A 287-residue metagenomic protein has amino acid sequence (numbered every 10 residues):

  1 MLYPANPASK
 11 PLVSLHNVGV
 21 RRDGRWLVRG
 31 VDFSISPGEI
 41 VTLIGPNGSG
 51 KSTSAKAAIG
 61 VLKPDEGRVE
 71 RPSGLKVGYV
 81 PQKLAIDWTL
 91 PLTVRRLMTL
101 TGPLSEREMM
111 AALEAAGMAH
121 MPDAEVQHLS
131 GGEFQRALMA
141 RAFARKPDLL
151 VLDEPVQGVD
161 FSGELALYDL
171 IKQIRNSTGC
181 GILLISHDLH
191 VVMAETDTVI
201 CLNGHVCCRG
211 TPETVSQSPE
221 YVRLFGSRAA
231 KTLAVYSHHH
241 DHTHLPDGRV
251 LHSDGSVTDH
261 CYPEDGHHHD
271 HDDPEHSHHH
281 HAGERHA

Functional and structural regions predicted by a protein language model:
E106-P122: Conserved ABC ATPase "signature" region
E125-L129, E133: Conserved ABC ATPase signature
K146: Conserved catalytic motifs of ABC-family nucleotide-binding domains
L150-E154: Catalytic Walker B motif of ABC-type/P-loop ATPase nucleotide-binding domains
S186-H187: H-loop/switch region of ABC-family ATPase nucleotide-binding domains
V199-T211: H-loop (His-switch) and adjacent beta-strand-loop-beta switch element of ABC-type ATPase nucleotide-binding domains
F225-A287: ABC ATPase nucleotide-binding domains
